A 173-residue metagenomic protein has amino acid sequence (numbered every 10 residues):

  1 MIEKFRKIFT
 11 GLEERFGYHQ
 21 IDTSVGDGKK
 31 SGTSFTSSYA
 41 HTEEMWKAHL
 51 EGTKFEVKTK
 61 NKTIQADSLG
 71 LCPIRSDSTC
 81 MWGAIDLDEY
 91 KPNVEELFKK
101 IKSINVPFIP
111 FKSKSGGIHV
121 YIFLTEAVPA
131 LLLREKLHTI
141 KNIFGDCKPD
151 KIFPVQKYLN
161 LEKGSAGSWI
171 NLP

Functional and structural regions predicted by a protein language model:
M1-W82, K91-K99, S168-W169: DNA replication initiation on ssDNA origins
R15, I118-F123: Broad hydrophobic/π-residue packing in well-ordered secondary structure
S38, E51-G52, K112, E135-K141: A signal for specific C-terminal beta-sheet/loop modules enriched in small/flexible residues with GP/PG/PP motifs
A66-F98, S103, L124-P173: DNA replication initiation modules
P107: Residue-level detector of anion-binding/catalytic polar loops
P110-H119: Short, conserved phosphate-binding/catalytic loop or strand-edge motifs used in phosphoryl-/nucleotidyl-transfer
